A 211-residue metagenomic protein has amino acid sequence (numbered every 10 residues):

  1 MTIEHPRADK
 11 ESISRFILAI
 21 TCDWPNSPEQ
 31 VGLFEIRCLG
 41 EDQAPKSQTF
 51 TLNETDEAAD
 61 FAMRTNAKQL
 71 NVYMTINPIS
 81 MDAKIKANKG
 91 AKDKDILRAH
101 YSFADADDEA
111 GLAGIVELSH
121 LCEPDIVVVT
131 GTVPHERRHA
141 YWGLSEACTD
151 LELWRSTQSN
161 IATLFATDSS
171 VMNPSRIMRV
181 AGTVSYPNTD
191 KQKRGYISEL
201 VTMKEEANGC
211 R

Functional and structural regions predicted by a protein language model:
M1-Y101, V184, T202: DNA replication initiation on ssDNA origins
A19, D23-P28, L121-T132: Short, glycine- and small/hydrophobic-rich beta-strand elements in well-ordered beta-sheets
R37, A106-D107, T130-T132: Short loop/turn segments at strand-loop or loop-helix junctions that form parts of catalytic or ligand-binding pockets
T65, S80-A83, A87-L121, L144-R211: DNA replication initiation modules
N71-Y73, F103, H139, R179: Generic structural signal for residues positioned in beta-strands
I126-P134, D168-N173: Short beta-strand
V129-Y141, M178: Short, conserved phosphate-binding/catalytic loop or strand-edge motifs used in phosphoryl-/nucleotidyl-transfer
